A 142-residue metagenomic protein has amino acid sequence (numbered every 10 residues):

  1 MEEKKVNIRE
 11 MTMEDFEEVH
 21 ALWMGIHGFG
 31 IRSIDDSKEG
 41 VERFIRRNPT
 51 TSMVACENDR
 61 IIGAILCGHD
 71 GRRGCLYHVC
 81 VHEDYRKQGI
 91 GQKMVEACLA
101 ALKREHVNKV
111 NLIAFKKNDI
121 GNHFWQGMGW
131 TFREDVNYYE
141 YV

Functional and structural regions predicted by a protein language model:
K5-V19: A short beta-loop-alpha structural element at the N-terminal edge of CoA-dependent acyl/N-acetyltransferase catalytic
E42-V54, C75: A short helix-loop-beta-strand connector motif used in the catalytic cores of GNAT acetyltransferases and, in some
V54, R60-G68, C75-Y77: Conserved beta-strand in the GNAT
G68-Y77, R86, F132-D135: A conserved beta-turn-beta hairpin within the catalytic core of GNAT-like acetyltransferases that forms part
V79-R86, A114-F115: A short, internal acetyl-CoA/4′-phosphopantetheine-binding micro-motif in the GNAT/acyltransferase core
K87-A100, G127: Conserved acetyl-CoA-binding loop-helix of GNAT-fold acetyltransferases
Q92-K93, K116-D135, Y141: Conserved active-site alpha-helix within GNAT-family acetyltransferase domains
L102-A114: Conserved GNAT acetyl-CoA-binding A-motif
